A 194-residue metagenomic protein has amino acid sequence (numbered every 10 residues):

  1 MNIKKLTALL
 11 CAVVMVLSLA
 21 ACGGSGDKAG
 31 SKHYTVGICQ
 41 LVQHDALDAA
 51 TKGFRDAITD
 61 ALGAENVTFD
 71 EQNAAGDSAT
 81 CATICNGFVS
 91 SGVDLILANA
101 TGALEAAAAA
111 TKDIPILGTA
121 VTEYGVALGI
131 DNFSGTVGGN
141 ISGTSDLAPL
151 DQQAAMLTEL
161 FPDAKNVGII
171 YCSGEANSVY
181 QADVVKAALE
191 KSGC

Functional and structural regions predicted by a protein language model:
M1-T35, D60-A64, S90: Short, low-complexity disordered leader/linker segments with a strong preference for bacterial N-terminal type II
H33-R55, A61, D70-C81, G174-S178: Extracytoplasmic "Venus flytrap"
V36-I38, F54, S142-S192: An alpha-beta-alpha
A46-A57, T80-I84, N99-A103, A107 (+3 more regions): Stable alpha-helical elements in mature extracytoplasmic
E65, S91-L95, K112-I116, G139-N140 (+2 more regions): Loop/turn elements at helix/coil->beta-strand transitions in domains of secreted/extracellular proteins
D70-N132: Beta-alpha junction/loop-to-helix N-cap segments that form part of ligand/metal-binding clefts
I130-T136, L160-P162: Flexible hinge/capping segments at coil-to-helix
S134-T144: Rossmann-fold dehydrogenase core element
